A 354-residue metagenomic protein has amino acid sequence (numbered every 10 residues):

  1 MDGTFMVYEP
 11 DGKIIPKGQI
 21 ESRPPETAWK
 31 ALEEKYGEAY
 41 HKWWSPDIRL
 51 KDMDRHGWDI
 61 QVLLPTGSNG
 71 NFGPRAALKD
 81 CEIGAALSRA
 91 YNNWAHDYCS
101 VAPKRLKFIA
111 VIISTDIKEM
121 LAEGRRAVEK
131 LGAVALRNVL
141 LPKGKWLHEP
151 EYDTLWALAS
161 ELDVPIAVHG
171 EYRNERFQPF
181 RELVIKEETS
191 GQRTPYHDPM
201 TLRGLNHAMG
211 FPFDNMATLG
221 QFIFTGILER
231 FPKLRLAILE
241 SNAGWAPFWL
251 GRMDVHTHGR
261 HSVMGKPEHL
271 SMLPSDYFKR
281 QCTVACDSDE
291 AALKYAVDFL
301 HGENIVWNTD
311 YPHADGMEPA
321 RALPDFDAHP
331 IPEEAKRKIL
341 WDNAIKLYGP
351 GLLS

Functional and structural regions predicted by a protein language model:
M1-S354: Helix-coil boundary/capping segments in enzymes
